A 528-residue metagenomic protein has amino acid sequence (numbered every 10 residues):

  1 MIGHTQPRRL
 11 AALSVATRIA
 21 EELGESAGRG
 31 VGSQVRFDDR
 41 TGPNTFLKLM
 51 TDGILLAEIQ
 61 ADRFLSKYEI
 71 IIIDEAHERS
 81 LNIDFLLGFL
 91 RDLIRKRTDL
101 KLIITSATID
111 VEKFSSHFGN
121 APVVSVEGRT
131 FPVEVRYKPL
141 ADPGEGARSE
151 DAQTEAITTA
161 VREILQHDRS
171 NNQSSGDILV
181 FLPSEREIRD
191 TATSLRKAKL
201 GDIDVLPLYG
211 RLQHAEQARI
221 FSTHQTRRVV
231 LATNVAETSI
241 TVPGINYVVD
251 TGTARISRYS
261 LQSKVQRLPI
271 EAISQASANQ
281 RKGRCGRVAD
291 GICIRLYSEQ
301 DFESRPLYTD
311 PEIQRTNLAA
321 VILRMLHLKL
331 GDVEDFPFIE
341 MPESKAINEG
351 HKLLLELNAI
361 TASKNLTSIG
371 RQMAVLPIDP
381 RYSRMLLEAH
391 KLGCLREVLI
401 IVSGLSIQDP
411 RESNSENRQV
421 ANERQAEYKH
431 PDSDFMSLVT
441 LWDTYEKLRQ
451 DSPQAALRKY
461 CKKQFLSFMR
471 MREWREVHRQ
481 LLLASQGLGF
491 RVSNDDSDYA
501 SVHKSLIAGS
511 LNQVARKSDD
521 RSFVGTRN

Functional and structural regions predicted by a protein language model:
M1-M385, L482-L483, G487-A500, K504-G509 (+2 more regions): P-loop NTPase motor module signature
L353, R371, P377, Y382-N528: Extended, charged helical/alpha-beta scaffold domains that provide interaction surfaces
